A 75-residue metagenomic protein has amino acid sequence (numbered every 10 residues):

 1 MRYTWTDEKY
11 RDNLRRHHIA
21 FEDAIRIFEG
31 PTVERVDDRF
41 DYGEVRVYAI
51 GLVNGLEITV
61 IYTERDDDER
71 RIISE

Functional and structural regions predicted by a protein language model:
M1-E75: Ribonuclease/tRNase effector modules and their secretory precursors
